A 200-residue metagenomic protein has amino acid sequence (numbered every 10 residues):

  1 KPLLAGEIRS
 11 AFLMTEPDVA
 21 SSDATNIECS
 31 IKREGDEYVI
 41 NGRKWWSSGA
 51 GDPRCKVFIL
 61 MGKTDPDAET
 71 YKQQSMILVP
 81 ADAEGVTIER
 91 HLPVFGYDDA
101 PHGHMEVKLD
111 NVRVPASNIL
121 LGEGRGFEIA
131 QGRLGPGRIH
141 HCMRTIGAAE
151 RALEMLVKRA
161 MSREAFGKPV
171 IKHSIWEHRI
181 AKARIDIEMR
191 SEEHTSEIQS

Functional and structural regions predicted by a protein language model:
K1-E16, R33-Y38: FAD-binding glycine-rich core of flavoenzymes that anchor FAD
R9-E16, R43, T87-H91: Short Pro/Gly-enriched beta-strand edge/turn motifs at strand-loop
A20, W45-D52, P136-H140: Glycine-rich phosphate/pyrophosphate-binding beta-alpha loops
S22-N41: Cytochrome P450 C-terminal beta-domain/meander region
S22-T25, A50-C55, E69-Q73, D99-P101 (+1 more regions): Short glycine/proline-enriched turns and hinge-like loops at secondary-structure junctions
N41-E89: A short core secondary-structure module
M76, I88-E188: Glycine-rich beta->alpha junctions and the first turn(s) of the following alpha-helix
E193-Q199: Conserved small/polar residues in nucleotide/adenosyl-binding loops
